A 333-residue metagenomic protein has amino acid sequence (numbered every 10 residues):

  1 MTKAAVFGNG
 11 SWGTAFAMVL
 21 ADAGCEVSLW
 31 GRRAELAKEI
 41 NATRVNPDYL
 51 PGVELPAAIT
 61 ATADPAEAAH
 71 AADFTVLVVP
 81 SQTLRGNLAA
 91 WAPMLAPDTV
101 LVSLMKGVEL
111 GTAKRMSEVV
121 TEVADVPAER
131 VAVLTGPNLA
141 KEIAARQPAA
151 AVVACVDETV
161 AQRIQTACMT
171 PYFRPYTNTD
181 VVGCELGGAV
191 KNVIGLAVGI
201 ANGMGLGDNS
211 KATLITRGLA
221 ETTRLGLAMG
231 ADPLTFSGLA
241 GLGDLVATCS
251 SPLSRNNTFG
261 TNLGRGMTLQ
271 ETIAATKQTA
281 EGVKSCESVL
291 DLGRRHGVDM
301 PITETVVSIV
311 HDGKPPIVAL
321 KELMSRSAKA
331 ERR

Functional and structural regions predicted by a protein language model:
M1-V53, A63, A90: NAD(P)+-binding Rossmann beta1-loop-alpha1 motif at the extreme N-terminus of oxidoreductases
L55, A61, P65-P148, I164-T166: Rossmann-like NAD(P)(H) cofactor-binding subdomain of soluble oxidoreductases
T83, M94, V119, V123-R130 (+2 more regions): Internal alpha-helical scaffold of NAD(P)-dependent oxidoreductase catalytic cores
S103, E129-T135, P175-T179, G238 (+1 more regions): General beta-strand structural signal in soluble alpha/beta enzymes
V198-N202, L227-S237, G241-R333: NAD(P)-dependent Rossmann-like dehydrogenase/reductase catalytic/cofactor-binding core
